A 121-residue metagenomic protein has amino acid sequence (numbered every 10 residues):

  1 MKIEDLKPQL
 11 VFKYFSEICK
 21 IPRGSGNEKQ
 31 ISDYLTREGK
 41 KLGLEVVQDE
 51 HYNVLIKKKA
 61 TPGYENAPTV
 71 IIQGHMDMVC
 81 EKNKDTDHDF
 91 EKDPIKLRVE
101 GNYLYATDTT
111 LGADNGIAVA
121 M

Functional and structural regions predicted by a protein language model:
K2-G26: N-terminal capping segment at the start of a domain
D5, L42, N83-D85: Intrinsically disordered, low-complexity boundary segments flanking structured domains
P8-Q9, T36, G101: Short hydrophobic/aromatic segments of transmembrane alpha-helices and their interfaces
F12, S16, T36, V119-A120: Predominant activation on well-ordered alpha-helical scaffold segments within soluble catalytic domains
S16-C19, G39, G43, C80: Structural signal for hydrophobic packing residues in well-ordered secondary-structure cores of soluble enzyme domains
C19, R23, V47, T110: Conserved short-loop catalytic and cofactor-binding motifs
G24-P68: A non-catalytic alpha/beta surface segment that caps or lines the substrate-entry region of metallo-dependent hydrolase
Y64-M121: Active-site metal-coordination/substrate-binding segment of hydrolases, especially metallo-dependent peptidases
